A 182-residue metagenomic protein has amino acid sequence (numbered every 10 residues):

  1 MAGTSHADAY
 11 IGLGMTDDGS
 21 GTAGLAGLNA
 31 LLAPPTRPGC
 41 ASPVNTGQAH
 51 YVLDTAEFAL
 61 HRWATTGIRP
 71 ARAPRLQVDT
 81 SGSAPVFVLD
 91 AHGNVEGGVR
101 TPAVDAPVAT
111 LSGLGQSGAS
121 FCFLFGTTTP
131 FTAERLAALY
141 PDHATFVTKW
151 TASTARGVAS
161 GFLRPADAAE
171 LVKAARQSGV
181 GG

Functional and structural regions predicted by a protein language model:
M1-G182: C-terminal His-loop and adjacent cap/lid subdomain of alpha/beta-hydrolase
